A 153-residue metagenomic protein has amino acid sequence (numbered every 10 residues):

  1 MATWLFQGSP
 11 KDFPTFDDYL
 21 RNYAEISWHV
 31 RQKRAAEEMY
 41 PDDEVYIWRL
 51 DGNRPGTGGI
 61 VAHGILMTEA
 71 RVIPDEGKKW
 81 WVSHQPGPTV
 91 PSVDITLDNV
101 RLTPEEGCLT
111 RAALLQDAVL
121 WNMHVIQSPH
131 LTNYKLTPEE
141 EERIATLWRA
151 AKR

Functional and structural regions predicted by a protein language model:
M1-P41, L50-P55, T137-R153: Compositionally biased, charged N-terminal/linker segments
G59, I65-Y134: Aromatic- and Lys/Arg-enriched surface recognition patch
